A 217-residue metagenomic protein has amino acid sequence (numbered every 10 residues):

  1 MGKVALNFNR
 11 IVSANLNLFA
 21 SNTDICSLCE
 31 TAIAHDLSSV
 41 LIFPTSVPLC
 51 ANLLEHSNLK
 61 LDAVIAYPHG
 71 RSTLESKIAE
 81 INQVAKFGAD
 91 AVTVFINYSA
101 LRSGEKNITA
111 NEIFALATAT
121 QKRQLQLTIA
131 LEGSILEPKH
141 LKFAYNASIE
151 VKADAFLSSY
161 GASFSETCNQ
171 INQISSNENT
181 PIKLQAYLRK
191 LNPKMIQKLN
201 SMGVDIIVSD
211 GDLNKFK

Functional and structural regions predicted by a protein language model:
M1-K86, A147: Conserved N-terminal beta1-alpha1 strand-loop-helix module at the mouth
G2-T23, N179-K183, N192-K217: Alpha/beta catalytic cores of nucleotide-metabolism and tRNA/nucleoside-modifying enzymes
L6-N15, S38-I42, L59-A66, D90-V94 (+4 more regions): Hydrophobic faces of well-ordered beta-strands that scaffold small-molecule active sites in alpha/beta enzyme cores
L28-A32, V84, L116, T120 (+3 more regions): Generic structural signal for hydrophobic
H35, S57, K122-R123, V151 (+1 more regions): Helix C-cap/helix->beta junction micro-motif
I42-L59, S72-I78, S99-A119, I135-L141 (+3 more regions): Active-site-adjacent beta->alpha loops and helix N-cap segments on the catalytic face of soluble alpha/beta enzymes
D62, S76-E80, A85, A91 (+6 more regions): Conserved mixed alpha/beta catalytic, RNA-binding, or beta-rich assembly cores of soluble enzyme, regulatory
Y67, F87-L101, E150-S165, R189-L191 (+1 more regions): Glycine-rich phosphate-binding active-site loops on the catalytic face of alpha/beta enzymes
